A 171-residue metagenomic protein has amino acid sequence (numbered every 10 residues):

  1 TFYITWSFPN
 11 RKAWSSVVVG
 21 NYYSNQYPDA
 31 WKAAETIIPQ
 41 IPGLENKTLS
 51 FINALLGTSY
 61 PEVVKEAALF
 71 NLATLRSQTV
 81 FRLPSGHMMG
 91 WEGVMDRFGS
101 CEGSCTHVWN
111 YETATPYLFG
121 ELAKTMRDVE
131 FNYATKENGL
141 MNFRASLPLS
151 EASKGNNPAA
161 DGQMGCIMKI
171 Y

Functional and structural regions predicted by a protein language model:
T1-F8: Short Pro-Gly-centered flexible turn/kink motifs
F2, A13-S16, A114: A broad, low-amplitude sensor of folded, mature protein cores
P9-V17, T125-V129: Short, solvent-exposed loop/turn and secondary-structure capping segments
A13-P28: Short, compositionally biased
N25-Y171: Substrate-binding groove/exosite segments of carbohydrate-active enzymes
